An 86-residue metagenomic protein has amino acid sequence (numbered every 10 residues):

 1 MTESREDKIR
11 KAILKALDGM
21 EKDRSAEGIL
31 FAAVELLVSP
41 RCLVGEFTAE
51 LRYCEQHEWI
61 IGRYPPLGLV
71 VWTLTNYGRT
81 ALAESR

Functional and structural regions predicted by a protein language model:
M1, E21-K22, S39-C42, P66: Short acidic, glycine/proline-enriched loop segments that cap or flank alpha-helices
M1-R24: Short alpha-helical segments that sit at the start of domains
D23-E35: Short acidic, hydrophobic short linear motifs in intrinsically disordered regions
A32, A49, T80: DNA-binding alpha-helical recognition surfaces that contact promoter or target DNA
P40-Q56: Short amphipathic alpha-helical interaction segments
E55-P65: A short, conserved structural fragment
L67-L74: Minor-groove-contacting beta-hairpin "wing" of winged helix-turn-helix DNA-binding domains
N76-R86: Short, amphipathic alpha-helical interaction segments positioned at domain boundaries
